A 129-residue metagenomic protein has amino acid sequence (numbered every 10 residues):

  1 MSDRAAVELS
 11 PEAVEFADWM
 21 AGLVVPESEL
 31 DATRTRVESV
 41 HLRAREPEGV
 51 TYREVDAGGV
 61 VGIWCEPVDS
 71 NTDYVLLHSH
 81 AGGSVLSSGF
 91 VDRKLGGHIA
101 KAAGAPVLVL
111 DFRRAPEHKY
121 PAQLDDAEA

Functional and structural regions predicted by a protein language model:
M1-V68: A glycine/proline-hinged amphipathic helix-loop "lid/cap" segment that gates access to hydrophobic ligand pockets
Y52-E54, L76, V107-V109: Conserved beta-strand scaffold positions in the cores of enzyme catalytic domains, especially in NTP/NDP-utilizing
V68-S70, A100-K101: Short glycine/proline-enriched loop/turn "hinge" motifs that connect secondary-structure elements and lie
D73-G82: Short beta-strand element of the alpha/beta-hydrolase
S84-F90: Glycine/threonine-rich flexible loop motifs
G89, L108-A129: Catalytic nucleophile-loop/oxyanion-hole region of alpha/beta-hydrolase and closely related hydrolase-like folds
F90-V109: Short amphipathic alpha-helix adjacent to the substrate-entry channel of hydrolases
